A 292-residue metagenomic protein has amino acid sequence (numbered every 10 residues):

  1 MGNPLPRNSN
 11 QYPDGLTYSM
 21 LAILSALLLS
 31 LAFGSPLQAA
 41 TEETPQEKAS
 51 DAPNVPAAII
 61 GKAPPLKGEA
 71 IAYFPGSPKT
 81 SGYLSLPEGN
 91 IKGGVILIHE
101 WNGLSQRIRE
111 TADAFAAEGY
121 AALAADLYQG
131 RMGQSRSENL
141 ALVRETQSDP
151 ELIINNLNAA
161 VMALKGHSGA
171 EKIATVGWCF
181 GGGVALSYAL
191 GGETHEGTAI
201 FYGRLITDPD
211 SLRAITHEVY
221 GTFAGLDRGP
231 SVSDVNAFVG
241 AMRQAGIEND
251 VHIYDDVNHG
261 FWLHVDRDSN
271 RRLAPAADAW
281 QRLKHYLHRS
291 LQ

Functional and structural regions predicted by a protein language model:
G2-P65: N-terminal targeting or regulatory segments adjacent to alpha/beta-hydrolase or S9 domains
A40-P64, E69-G166, W262-V265: Serine-hydrolase catalytic machinery in alpha/beta-hydrolase-like enzymes
A159-T216: Primarily recognizes the serine-hydrolase "nucleophile elbow" in alpha/beta-hydrolase and SGNH/GDSL folds
A214-V219, A245-E248: Short, proline-enriched alpha-helix->beta-strand connector loops that line the catalytic pocket of alpha/beta-hydrolase
G221-F223: Short beta-strand/loop motif that positions the catalytic acidic residue of the alpha/beta-hydrolase fold
L226-P230: Acidic catalytic loop of the alpha/beta-hydrolase fold
S231-A241: Short alpha-helix in the alpha/beta-hydrolase fold that links the catalytic acid
R243-Q292: C-terminal catalytic histidine-bearing segment of alpha/beta-hydrolase fold enzymes
